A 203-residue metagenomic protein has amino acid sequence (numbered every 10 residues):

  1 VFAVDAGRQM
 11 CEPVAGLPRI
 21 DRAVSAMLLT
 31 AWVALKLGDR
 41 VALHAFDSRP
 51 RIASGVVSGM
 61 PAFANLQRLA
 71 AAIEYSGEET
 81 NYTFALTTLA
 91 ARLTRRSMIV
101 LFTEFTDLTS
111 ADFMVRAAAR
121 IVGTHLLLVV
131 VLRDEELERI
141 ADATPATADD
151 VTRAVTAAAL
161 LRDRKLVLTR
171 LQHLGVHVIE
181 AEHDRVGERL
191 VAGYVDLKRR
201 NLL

Functional and structural regions predicted by a protein language model:
V1-L203: Exposed, interaction-prone extracellular/peripheral surfaces
